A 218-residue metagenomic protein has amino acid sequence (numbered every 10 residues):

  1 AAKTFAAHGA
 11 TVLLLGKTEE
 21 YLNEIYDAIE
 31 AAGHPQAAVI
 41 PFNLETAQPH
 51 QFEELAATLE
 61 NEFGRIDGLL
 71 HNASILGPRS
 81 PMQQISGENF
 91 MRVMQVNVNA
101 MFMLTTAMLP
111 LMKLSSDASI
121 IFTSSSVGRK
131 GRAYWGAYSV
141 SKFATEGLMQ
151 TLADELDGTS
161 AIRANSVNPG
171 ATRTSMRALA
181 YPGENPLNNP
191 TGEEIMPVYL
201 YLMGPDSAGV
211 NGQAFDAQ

Functional and structural regions predicted by a protein language model:
A1-L13, K17: Canonical Rossmann dinucleotide-binding motif of NAD(H)/NADP(H)-dependent dehydrogenases/reductases, specifically
A32-Q48: Rossmann-fold cofactor-recognition segment
L55, S80-M82, N89-M91: Substrate-binding pocket helix/loop in short-chain dehydrogenase/reductase
T105, S141: Active-site helix of classical SDR
S125: Residue(s) in the substrate-gating loop at a strand-loop-helix junction that position the organic substrate next
K130, T151-I162: Active-site-adjacent segment of SDR/Rossmann-fold oxidoreductases
G158, I162, S166-V167, T174 (+1 more regions): C-terminal helical subdomain
